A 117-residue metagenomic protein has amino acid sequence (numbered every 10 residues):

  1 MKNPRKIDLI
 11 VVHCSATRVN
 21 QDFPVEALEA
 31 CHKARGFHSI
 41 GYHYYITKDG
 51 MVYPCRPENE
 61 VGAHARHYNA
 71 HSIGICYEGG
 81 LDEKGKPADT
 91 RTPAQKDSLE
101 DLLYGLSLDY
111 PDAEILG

Functional and structural regions predicted by a protein language model:
M1-I115: Active-site-adjacent loop/helix surface patches within enzyme catalytic domains that shape the substrate-binding cleft
